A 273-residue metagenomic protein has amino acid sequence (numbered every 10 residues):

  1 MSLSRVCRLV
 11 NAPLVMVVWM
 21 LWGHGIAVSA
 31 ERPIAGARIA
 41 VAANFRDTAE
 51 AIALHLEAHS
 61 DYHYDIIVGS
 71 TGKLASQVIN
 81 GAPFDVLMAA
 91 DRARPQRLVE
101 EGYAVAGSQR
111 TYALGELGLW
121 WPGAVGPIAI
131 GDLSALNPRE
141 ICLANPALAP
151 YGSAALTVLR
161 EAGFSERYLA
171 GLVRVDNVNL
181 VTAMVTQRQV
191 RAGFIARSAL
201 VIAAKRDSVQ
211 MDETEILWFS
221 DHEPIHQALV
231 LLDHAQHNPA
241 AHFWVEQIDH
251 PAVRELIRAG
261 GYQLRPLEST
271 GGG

Functional and structural regions predicted by a protein language model:
S2-L14: Bacterial N-terminal signal peptides that target proteins for export
N11-H24: Bacterial N-terminal signal peptides
G25-S29: Sec/Tat signal peptide C-region and signal peptidase I cleavage site
A30-H59, I67, G72, S76-N80 (+3 more regions): Exported/periplasmic ABC-transporter solute-binding proteins
Y64: Hydrophobic anchor at the start of a short beta-strand that flanks the dinucleotide cofactor-binding loop
